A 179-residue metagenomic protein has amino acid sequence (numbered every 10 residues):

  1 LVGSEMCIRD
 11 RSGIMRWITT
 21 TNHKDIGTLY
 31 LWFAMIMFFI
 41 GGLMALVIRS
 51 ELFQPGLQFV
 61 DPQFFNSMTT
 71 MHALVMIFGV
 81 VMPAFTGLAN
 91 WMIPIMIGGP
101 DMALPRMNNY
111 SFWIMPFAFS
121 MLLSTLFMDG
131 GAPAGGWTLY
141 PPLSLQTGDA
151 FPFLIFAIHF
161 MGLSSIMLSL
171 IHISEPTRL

Functional and structural regions predicted by a protein language model:
L1-I8, H172-L179: Short, small-residue-biased leader/transition segments that mark boundaries at the very start of proteins
S4-E5, R9-K24, Q54, Q58-V60 (+2 more regions): Extramembrane terminal tails and long inter-domain/linker segments of multi-pass membrane proteins
I26-P141, D149-S174: Hydrophobic cores of alpha-helical transmembrane segments in multi-pass integral membrane proteins
